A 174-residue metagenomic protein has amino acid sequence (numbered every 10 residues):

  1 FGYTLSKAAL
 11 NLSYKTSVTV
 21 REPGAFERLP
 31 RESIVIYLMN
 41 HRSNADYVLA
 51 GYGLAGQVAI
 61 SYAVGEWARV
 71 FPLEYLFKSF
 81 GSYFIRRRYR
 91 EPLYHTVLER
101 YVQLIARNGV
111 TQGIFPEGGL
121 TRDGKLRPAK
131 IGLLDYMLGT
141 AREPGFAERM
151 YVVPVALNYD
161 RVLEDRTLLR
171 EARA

Functional and structural regions predicted by a protein language model:
F1, R88-E91: Intrinsic-disorder/low-complexity, polar/charged segments
F1-I36, H41-Y52, F71-G81, E99-Y101: Membrane-anchoring hydrophobic helices of lipid-metabolizing enzymes
A55-V58: Extended active-site and interfacial segments that coordinate phosphate-rich ligands in large catalytic machineries
I60, G65-S82, R90-A174: A cross-family acyltransferase "interaction/gating" segment
I85: Hydrophobic residues at beta-strand termini and immediately following loops that shape nucleotide-binding pockets
